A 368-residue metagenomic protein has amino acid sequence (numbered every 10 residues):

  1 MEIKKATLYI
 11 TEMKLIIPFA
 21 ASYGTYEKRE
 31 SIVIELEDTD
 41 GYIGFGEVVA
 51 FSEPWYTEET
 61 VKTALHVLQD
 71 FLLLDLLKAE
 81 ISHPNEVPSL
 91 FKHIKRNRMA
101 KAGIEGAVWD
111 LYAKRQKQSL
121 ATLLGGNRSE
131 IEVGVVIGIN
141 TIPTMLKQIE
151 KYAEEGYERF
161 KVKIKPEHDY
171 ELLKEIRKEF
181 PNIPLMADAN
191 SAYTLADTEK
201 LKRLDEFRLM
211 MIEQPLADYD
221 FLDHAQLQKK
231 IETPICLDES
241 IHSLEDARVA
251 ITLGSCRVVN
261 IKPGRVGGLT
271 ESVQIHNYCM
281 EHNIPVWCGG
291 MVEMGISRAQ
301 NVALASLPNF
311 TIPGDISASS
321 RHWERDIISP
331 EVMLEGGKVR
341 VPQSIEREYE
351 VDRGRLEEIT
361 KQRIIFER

Functional and structural regions predicted by a protein language model:
M1-G44, V49-W55, W323-R325: Structured beta-strand/loop patches that form or line metal/cofactor-binding pockets in enzymes
M1-K5, Q118-S129: N-terminal amphipathic alpha-helix/helix-capping segment at the start of soluble metabolic enzymes
K5, E37-T39, I43-R115: Metal- or metallocofactor-binding catalytic centers and their adjacent structured scaffolds across diverse enzyme
I34, G41, I104, K117 (+7 more regions): Conserved, mostly hydrophobic/aromatic
V48, V135-I137, V162-I164, A187-S191 (+6 more regions): A cross-domain feature marking catalytic cores of carbohydrate-active enzymes and several ubiquitous metabolic/repair
T122-I231: Metal-dependent enolase-superfamily TIM-barrel catalytic cores that perform enediolate-based chemistry
Y219-C236, I241-K338: Shared catalytic-loop signature of beta/alpha-barrel
R321-R368: C-terminal extensions of enzymes
